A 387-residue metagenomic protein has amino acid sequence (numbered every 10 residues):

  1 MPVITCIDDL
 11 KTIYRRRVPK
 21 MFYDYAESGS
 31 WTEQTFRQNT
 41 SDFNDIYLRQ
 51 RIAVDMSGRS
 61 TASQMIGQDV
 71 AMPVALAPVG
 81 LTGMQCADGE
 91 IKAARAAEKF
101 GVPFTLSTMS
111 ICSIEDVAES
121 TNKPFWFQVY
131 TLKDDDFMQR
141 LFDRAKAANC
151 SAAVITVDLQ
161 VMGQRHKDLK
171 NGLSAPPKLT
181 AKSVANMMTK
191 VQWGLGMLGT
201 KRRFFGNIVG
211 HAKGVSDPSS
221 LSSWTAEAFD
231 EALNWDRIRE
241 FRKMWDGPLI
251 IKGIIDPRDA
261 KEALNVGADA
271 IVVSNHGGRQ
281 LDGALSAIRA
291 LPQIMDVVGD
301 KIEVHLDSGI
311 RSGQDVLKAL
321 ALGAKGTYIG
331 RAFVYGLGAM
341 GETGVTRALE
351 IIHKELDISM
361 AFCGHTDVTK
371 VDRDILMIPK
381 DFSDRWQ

Functional and structural regions predicted by a protein language model:
M1-G67, P176-L233, T369-Q387: An N-cap/entry alpha-helix motif that binds or orients negatively charged groups
M1-N44, R289-D307, R311-Q387: Alpha/beta catalytic cores of nucleotide-metabolism and tRNA/nucleoside-modifying enzymes
S30-W31, T108-C112, K133, I255 (+1 more regions): Short beta->alpha linker loops
N44, Q68-V74, K123, S151: A generic secondary-structure signal marking the coil-to-beta-strand transition
V70-M109: Glycine-rich active-site/cofactor-binding loop and its immediate structural neighborhood
V74-L81, P124-Y130, S222-W224: Short, basic, glycine/proline-bearing loop/turn elements
L81, R95, S120, D136-L306 (+2 more regions): Alpha/beta enzyme core
K99-S120, P124-M138: A gly/proline- and charged-residue-enriched helix-loop-helix capping module
